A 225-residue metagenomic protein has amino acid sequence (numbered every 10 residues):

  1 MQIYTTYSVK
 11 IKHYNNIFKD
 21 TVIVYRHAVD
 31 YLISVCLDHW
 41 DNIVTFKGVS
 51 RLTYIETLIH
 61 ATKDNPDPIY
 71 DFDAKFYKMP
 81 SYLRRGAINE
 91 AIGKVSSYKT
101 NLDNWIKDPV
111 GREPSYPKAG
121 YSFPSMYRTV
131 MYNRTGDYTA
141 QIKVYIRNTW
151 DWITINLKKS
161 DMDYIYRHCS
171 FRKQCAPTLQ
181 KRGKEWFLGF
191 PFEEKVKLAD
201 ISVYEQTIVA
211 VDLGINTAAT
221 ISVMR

Functional and structural regions predicted by a protein language model:
M1-R225: Nucleic-acid substrate recognition interfaces
